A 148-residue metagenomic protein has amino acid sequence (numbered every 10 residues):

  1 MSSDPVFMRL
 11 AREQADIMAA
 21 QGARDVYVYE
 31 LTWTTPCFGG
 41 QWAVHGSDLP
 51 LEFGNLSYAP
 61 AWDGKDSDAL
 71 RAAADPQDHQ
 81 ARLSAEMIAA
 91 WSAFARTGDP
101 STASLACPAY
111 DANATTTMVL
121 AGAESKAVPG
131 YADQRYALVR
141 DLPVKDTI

Functional and structural regions predicted by a protein language model:
M1-S2: Surface-exposed cleft-lining segments at the edges of enzyme active sites
R9-R12, D16-I148: Mobile gating loops/cap/lid regions near enzyme active sites that modulate substrate access
